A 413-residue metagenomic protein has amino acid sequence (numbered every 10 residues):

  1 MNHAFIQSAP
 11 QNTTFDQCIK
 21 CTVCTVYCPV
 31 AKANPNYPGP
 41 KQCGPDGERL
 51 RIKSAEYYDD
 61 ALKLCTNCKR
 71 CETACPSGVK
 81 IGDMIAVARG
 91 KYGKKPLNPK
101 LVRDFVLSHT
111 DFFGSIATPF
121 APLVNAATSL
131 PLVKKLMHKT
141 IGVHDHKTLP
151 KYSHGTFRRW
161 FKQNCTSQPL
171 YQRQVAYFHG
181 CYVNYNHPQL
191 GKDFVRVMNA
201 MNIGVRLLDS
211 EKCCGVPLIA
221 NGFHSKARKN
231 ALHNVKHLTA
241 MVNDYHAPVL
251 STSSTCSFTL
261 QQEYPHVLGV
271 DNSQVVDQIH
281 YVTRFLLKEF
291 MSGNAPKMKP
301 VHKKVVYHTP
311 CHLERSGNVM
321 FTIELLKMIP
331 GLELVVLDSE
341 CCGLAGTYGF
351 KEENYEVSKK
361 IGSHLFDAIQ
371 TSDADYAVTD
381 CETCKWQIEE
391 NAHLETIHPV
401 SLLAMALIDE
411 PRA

Functional and structural regions predicted by a protein language model:
M1-A9, N36-E56, G317-L325: Short, charged low-complexity linear segments at domain edges
N2-F15, R51-L62, N199-M201, M328-G331: Short, intrinsically disordered, charge-biased short linear motifs at domain edges
I6-Q7, I81-A413: Iron-sulfur cluster-binding electron-transfer modules in prokaryotic oxidoreductases
N12-A31, Y57-V79, G114, Y185 (+2 more regions): Cysteine-centered iron-sulfur cluster-binding motifs in ferredoxin-type domains/subunits of redox enzymes
V23-E48, L64-Y92, T259, C381-T383 (+1 more regions): Iron-sulfur cluster-binding cysteine motifs and their immediate structural context in ferredoxin-like electron-transfer
I52-E56, R70, F105-H109: A ubiquitous short alpha-helical element
